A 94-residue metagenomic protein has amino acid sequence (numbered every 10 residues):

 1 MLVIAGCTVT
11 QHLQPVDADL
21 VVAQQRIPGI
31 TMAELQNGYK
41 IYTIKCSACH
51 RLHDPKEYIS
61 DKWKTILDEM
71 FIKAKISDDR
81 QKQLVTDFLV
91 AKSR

Functional and structural regions predicted by a protein language model:
V3-G6: C-terminal motif of bacterial Sec signal peptides marking the signal peptidase cleavage site
T8-T10: Bacterial signal peptide processing site
H12-K40: Electrostatic cytochrome c docking/interface patches
I30, I76-S77: Alpha-helical hairpin
L35-N37, R51-K75: Gly/Gly-Pro-rich "capping" loops immediately C-terminal to redox-active cysteine motifs in periplasmic/lumenal
Y42-L52, V85: The canonical Cys-X-X-Cys-His
D78-R94: C-terminal capping alpha-helices of c-type cytochrome domains
